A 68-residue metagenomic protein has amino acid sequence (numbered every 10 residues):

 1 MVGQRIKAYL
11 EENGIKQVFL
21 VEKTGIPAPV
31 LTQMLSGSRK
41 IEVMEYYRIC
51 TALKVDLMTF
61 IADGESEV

Functional and structural regions predicted by a protein language model:
V2, S36: Short glycine-rich loop/turn motifs that provide flexible caps or phosphate-binding loops at active sites
Q4-K23: Short basic helix-loop element that most often maps to the first helix and adjoining turn of HTH DNA-binding modules
A8, E12-G14, P29, Q33 (+2 more regions): Short, charged recognition helix plus adjacent turn of helix-turn-helix-like nucleic-acid-binding domains
K16, P27-V30, E42, D56: Short coil turns linking two alpha-helices in DNA-binding domains
S38-R48: Short, basic-rich loop-to-helix N-cap that marks the start of a DNA-contacting helix
